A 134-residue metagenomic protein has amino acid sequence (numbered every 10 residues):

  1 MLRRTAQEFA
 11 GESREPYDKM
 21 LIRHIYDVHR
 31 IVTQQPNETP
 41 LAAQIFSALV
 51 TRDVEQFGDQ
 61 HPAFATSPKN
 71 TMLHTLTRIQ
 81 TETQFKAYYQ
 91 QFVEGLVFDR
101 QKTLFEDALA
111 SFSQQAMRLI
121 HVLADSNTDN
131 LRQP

Functional and structural regions predicted by a protein language model:
M1-P134: Structured mid-to-C-terminal alpha-helical surface segments
